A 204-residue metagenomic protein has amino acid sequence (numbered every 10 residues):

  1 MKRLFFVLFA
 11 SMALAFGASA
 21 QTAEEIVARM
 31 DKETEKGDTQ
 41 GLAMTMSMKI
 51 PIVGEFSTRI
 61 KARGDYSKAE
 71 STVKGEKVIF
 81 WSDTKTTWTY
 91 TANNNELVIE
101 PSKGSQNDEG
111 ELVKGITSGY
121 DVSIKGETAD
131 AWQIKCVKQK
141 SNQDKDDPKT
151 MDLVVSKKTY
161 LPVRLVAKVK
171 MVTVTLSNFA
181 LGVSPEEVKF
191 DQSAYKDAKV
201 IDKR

Functional and structural regions predicted by a protein language model:
K2-L8: Sec-dependent signal peptide recognition, specifically the positively charged N-region followed immediately by
F5, F16-S57, K61-D65, A194-R204: N-terminal leader/targeting segments and the immediate start of mature chains
Q21, I26-R29, P51, T128-W132 (+2 more regions): Non-transmembrane domains of secretory- and envelope-associated proteins
D38-T39, I60-K68, W81-T87, T128 (+2 more regions): Short, solvent-exposed coil/turn segments at beta-strand boundaries
Q40-M46, D130-V137: A short hydrophobic beta-strand element
S57-N107, K170-T175: An acidic-aromatic
S57-R59, K77-I79, D121-S123, T150-V154 (+1 more regions): Short, surface-exposed charged micro-motifs
N94-N95, P101-A129: Flexible, surface-exposed loop/linker segments and immediately adjacent secondary-structure boundaries
